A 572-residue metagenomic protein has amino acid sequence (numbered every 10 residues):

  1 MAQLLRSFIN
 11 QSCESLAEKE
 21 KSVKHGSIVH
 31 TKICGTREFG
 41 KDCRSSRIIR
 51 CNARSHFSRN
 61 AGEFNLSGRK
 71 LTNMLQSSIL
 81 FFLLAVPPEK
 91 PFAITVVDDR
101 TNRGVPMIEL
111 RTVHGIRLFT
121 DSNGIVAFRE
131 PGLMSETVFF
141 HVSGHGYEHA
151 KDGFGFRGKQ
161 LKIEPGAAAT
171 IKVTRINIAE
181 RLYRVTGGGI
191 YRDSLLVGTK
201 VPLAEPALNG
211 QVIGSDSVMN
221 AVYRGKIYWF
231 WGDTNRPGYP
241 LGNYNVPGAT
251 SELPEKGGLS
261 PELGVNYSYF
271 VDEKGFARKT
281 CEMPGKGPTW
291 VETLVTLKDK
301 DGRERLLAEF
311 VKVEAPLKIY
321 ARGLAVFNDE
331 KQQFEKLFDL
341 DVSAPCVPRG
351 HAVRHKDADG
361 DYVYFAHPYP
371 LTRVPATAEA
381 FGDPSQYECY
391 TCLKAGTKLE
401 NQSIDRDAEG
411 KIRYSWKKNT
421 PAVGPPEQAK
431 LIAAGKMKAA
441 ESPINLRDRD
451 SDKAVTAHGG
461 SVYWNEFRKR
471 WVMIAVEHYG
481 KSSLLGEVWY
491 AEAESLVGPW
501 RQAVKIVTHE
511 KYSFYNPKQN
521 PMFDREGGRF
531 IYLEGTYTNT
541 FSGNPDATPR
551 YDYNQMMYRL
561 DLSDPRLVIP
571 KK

Functional and structural regions predicted by a protein language model:
M1, L16-S22, G26-I33, I49 (+2 more regions): Short terminal hydrophobic/aromatic SLiMs and anchors at protein ends
L80-F92: Beta-strand-rich domain onsets/edges
K90-F92, R100-H114: Short, ordered, surface-exposed loop/turn motifs in non-cytosolic proteins
G115-E130: Short, acidic Ser/Thr/Gly-rich low-complexity loop/linker segments typical of extracellular and cell-surface proteins
L133-Q160: A short, solvent-exposed loop/turn motif at the edges and junctions of modular extracellular/periplasmic domains
G166, V173-I213, V222-G287, T296-C346 (+6 more regions): Beta-rich carbohydrate-recognition and catalytic domains
S217-M219, T293, H351-V353, G459-S461 (+1 more regions): Conserved beta-strand position repeated once per blade in WD40 beta-propeller domains
